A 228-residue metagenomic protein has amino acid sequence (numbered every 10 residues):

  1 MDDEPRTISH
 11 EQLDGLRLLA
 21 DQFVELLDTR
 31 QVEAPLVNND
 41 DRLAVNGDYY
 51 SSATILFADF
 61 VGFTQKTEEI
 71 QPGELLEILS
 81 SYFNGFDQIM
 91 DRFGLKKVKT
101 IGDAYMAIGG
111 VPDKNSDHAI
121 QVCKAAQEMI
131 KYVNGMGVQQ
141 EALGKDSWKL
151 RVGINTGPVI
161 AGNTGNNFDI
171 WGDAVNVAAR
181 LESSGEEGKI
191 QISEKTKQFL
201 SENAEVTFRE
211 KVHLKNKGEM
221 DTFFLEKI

Functional and structural regions predicted by a protein language model:
M1-L18, I170: Regulatory loop-to-helix N-cap segments in sensory/regulatory domains that couple ligand/signal detection
P5-T7, P112-N115, N167: Short strand->helix junction
R6, G15-E33: Signal-transmission/dimerization alpha-helices at domain junctions
D28-S51, G135: Regulatory cytosolic signal-relay segments
V45-K124: Catalytic NTP-binding/metal-coordinating core of nucleotidyl cyclase/transferase enzymes
I55, Y105, L150-T156: A structural signal for short, well-ordered beta-strand segments
S80-L95, V111-V152, D173-E186, E205: Alpha-helical scaffold within the catalytic cores of cyclic-nucleotide enzymes
V159, S184-I228: Cytosolic regulatory/linker segments at or just downstream of nucleotide-handling modules in signal-transduction
